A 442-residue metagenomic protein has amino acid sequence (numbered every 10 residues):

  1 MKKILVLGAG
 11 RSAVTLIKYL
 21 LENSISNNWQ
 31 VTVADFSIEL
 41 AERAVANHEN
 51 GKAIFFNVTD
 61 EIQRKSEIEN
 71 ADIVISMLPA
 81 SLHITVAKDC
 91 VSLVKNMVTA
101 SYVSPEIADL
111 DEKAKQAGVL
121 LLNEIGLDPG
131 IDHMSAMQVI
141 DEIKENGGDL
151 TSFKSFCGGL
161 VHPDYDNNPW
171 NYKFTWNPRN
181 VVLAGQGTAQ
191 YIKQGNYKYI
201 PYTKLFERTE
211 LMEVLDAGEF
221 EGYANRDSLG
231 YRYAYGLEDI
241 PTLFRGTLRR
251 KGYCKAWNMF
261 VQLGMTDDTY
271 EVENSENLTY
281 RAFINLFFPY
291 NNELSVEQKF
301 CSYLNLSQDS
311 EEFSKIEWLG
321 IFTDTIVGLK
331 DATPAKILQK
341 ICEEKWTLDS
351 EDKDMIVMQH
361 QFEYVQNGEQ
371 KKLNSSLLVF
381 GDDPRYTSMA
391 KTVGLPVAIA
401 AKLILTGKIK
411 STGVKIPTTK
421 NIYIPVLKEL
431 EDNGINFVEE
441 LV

Functional and structural regions predicted by a protein language model:
I4-G8: Conserved N-terminal Rossmann-fold NAD(P)-binding element of oxidoreductases
A13-V14: N-terminal Rossmann-fold NAD(P) dinucleotide-binding loop
F36-L40, S104: Helix N-cap at the beta1-alpha1 junction of Rossmann-like dinucleotide-binding domains, i.e., the first residues
V58-N70: Conserved Rossmann-fold cofactor-binding substructure of NAD(P)-dependent oxidoreductases
D89-I107: ADP-ribose/adenylate-binding Rossmann-like module
S101-N123: Rossmann-fold NAD(P)-binding glycine/threonine-rich loop
H133-D149: Oxidoreductase and adenylate-handling cofactor-binding alpha/beta cores
E145-V442: C-terminal catalytic/substrate-binding lobe primarily of soluble NAD(P)-dependent oxidoreductases
